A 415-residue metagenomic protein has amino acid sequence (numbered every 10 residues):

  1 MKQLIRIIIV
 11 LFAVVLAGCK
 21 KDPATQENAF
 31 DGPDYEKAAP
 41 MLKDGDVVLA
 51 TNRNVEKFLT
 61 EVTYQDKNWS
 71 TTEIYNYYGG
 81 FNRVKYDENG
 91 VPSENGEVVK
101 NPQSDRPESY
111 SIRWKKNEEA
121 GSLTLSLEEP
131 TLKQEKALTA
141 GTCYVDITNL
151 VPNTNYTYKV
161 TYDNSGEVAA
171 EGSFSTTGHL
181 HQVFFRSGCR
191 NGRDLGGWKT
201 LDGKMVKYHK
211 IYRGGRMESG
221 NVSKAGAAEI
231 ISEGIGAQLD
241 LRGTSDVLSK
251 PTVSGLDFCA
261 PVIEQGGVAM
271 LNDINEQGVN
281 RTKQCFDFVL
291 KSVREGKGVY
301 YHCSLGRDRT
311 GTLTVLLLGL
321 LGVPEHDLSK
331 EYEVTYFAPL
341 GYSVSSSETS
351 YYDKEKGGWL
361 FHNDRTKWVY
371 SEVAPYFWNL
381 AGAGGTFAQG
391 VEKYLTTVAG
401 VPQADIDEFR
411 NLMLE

Functional and structural regions predicted by a protein language model:
K2-V10: Sec-dependent signal peptide recognition, specifically the positively charged N-region followed immediately by
V10-L11, G203: Residue-level detector of transmembrane insertion/anchoring sites
V15-G18: C-terminal motif of bacterial Sec signal peptides marking the signal peptidase cleavage site
K20-V299, L313-E415: Cys-dependent protein tyrosine phosphatase-like superfamily
H302: Residues at the beta-strand->loop junction immediately N-terminal to the Walker
L305, R309-T310: Ser/Thr-glycine-rich phosphate-binding loops at phosphate-binding pockets of nucleotides, nucleotide cofactors
